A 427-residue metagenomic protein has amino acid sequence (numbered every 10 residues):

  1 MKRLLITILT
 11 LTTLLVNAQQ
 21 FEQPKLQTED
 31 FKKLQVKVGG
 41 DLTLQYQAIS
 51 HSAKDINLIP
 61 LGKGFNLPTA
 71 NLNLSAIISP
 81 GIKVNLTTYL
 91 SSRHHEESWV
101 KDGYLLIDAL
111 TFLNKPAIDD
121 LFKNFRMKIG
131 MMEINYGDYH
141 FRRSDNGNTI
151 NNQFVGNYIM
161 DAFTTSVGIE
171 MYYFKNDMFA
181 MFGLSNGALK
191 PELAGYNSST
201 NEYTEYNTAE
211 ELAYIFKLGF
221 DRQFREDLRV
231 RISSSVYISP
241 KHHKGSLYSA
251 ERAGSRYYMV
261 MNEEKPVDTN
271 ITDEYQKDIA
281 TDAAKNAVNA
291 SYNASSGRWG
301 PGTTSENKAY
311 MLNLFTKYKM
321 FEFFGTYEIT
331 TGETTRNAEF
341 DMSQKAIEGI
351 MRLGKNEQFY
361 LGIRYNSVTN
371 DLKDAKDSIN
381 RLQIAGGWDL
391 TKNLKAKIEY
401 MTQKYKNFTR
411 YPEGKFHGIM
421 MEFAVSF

Functional and structural regions predicted by a protein language model:
M1-E22: Bacterial Sec-dependent N-terminal signal peptides
A18-L42, Y46-N57, A117-D120, D138 (+5 more regions): Outer-membrane beta-barrel biogenesis signature
E29-I49, L61-K190, T208-E226, R231 (+4 more regions): Outer membrane beta-barrel
S50-N57, E96-K101, H140-N146, E192-E202 (+4 more regions): Outer-membrane beta-barrel translocator domains and adjoining extracellular loop/strand segments of Gram-negative
L67, S98, T164, E210-A213 (+4 more regions): Membrane-spanning beta-strands of outer-membrane beta-barrel proteins
R229-D371: Detector for outer-membrane/organellar transmembrane beta-barrel domains, recognizing the amphipathic beta-strand
I350-Y400: C-terminal hydrophobic structural anchor segments that stabilize assembly/packing rather than catalytic chemistry
G414-F427: Outer-membrane beta-barrel "beta-signal"
